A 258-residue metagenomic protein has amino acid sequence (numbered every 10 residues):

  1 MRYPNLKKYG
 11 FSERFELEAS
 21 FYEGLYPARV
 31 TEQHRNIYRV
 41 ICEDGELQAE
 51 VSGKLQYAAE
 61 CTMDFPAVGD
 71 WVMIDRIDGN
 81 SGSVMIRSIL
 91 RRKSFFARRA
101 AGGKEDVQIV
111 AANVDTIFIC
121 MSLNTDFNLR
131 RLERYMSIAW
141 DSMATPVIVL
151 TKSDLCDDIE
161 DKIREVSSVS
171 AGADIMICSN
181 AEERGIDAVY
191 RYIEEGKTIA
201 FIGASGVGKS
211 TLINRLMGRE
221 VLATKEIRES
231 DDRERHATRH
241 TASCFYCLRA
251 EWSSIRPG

Functional and structural regions predicted by a protein language model:
M1-L129: N-terminal accessory targeting/assembly segments
D78-S81, R91-S94, L123-D126, K152-D157 (+3 more regions): Conserved nucleotide-binding/hydrolysis micro-motifs of P-loop NTPases
R87, M176, I255: General small-molecule cofactor/ligand-binding pocket signal
I109-G172: Phosphate-binding glycine-rich loops and their immediate beta-loop-alpha structural context
M143, G172-D174, V221, E251: A generic structural signal for alpha->beta connector loops
T145, K152-V207: Canonical P-loop GTPase G-domain recognition
S210-T211, R215: Walker A/P-loop
R219-S253: Switch I (effector-binding) loop of TRAFAC-class P-loop GTPase G-domains
